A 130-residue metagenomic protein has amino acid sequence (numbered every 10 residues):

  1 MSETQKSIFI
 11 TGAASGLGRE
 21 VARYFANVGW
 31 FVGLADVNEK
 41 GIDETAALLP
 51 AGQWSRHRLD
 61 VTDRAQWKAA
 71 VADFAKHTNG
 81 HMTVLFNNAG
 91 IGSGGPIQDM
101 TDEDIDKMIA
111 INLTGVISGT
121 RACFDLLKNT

Functional and structural regions predicted by a protein language model:
S2-V32: Canonical Rossmann dinucleotide-binding motif of NAD(H)/NADP(H)-dependent dehydrogenases/reductases, specifically
V28-E44: Conserved glycine-rich Rossmann-like NAD(P)H-binding loop of the short-chain dehydrogenase/reductase
K40, L59-A69, D102: The beta1-alpha1 cofactor-binding region of Rossmann-like NAD(H)/NADP(H)-dependent oxidoreductases
T83-V84, D106: Conserved catalytic-site loops of classical short-chain dehydrogenases/reductases
N88-S93: Conserved NAD(P)H cofactor-binding loop of Rossmann-fold oxidoreductase domains
P96-I97, D104-I109: Substrate-binding pocket helix/loop in short-chain dehydrogenase/reductase
T120-R121: A short, exposed helix-loop element centered on a Lys and neighboring polar residues
